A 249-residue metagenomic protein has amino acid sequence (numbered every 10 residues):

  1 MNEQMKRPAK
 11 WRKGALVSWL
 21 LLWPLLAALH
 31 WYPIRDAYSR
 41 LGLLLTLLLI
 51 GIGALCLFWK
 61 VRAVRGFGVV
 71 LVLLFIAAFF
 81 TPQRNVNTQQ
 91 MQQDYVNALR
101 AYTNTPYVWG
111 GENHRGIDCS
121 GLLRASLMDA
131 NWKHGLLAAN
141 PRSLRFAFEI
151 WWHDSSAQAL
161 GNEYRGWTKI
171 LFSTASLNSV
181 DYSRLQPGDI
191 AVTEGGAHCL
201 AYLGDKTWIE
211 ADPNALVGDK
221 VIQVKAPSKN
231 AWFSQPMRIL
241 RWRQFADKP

Functional and structural regions predicted by a protein language model:
N2-K6, K225-P249: Low-complexity, Gly/Ser/Thr/Pro-rich intrinsically disordered linker/tail segments
M5-S18: N-terminal membrane topogenic signal
W11, I34-L48, R62, N104-I117 (+3 more regions): Glycine-rich catalytic cores of cysteine/serine-nucleophile enzymes that process amide/ester linkages in cell-envelope
L20-W23: Long, soluble amphipathic alpha-helical coiled-coil/stalk segments used for oligomerization or scaffolding, enriched
L25-D36: Juxtamembrane "helix-exit" motif on the non-cytosolic side of transmembrane helices
L43-V72: Cytosolic-side transmembrane helix boundary signature
G68-N162: N-terminal capping segments
V72, R84-T88, G135-G218: ...with weaker cross-activation on analogous glycine-rich loops/strands in unrelated enzymes
